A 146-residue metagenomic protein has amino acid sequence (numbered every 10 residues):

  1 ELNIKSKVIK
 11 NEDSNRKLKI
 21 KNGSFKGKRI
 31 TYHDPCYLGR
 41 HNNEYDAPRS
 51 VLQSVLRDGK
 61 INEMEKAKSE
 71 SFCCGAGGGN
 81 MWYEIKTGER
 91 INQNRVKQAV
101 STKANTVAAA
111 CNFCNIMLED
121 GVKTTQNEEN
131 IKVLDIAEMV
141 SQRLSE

Functional and structural regions predicted by a protein language model:
E1-E146: Iron-sulfur cluster-binding electron-transfer modules in prokaryotic oxidoreductases
